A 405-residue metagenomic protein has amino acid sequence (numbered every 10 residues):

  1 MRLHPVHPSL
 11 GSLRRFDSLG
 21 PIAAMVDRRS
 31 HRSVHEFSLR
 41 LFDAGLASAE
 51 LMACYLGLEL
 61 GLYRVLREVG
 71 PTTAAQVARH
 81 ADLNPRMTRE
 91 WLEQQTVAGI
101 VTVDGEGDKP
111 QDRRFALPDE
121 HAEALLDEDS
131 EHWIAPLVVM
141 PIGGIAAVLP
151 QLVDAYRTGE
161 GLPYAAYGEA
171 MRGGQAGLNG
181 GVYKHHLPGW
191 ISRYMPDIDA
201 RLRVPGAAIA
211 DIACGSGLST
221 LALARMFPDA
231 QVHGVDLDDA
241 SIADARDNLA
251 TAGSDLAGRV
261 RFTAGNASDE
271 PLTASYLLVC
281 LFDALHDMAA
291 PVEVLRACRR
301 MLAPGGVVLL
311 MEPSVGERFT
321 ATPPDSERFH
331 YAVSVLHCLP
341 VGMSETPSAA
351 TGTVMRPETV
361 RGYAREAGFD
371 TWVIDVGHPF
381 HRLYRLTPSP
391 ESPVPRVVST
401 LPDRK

Functional and structural regions predicted by a protein language model:
R2-D43: Long, low-complexity, charged/polar intrinsically disordered regions in eukaryotic proteins
D27-R32, S38-L60, R64-V65, H80 (+2 more regions): Conserved Class I S-adenosyl-L-methionine-dependent methyltransferase catalytic core
L66-G70, A224: Short helix-to-turn junction characteristic of helix-turn-helix DNA-binding domains, especially the helix
P71-R79: Short acidic, hydrophobic short linear motifs in intrinsically disordered regions
A135, I142, A146-H286, P291-E293: Conserved adenosyl
V292-P304: A short glycine-rich, Lys/Arg-flanked "PGG" loop and its adjoining helix->strand segment in the class I
M311-E366: C-terminal alpha-helical "lid/dimerization" subdomain adjacent to the S-adenosyl-L-methionine
A367-R404: Core SAM-dependent methyltransferase catalytic element
